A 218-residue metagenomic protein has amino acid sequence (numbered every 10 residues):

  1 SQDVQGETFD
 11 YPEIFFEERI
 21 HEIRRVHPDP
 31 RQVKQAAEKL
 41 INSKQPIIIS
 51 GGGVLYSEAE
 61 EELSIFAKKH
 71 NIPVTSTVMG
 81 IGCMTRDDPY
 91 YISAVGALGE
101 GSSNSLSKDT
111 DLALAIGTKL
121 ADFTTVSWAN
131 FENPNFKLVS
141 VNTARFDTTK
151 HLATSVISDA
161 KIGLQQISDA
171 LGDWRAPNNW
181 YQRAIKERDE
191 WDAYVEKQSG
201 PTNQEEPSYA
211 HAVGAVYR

Functional and structural regions predicted by a protein language model:
S1-K39, V195-E196: Conformationally flexible catalytic loops at phosphate/diphosphate-handling active centers
S1-Q5, G52-V54, R145: Glycine-rich beta-alpha junction loops
D3, A36-P46, F66-P73, T77 (+6 more regions): Change "in soluble alpha/beta enzymes" to "in soluble alpha/beta proteins
F15-F16, P28-D29, A37-A113, A215-R218: Anionic-ligand anchoring segments at beta-strand to alpha-helix junctions in alpha/beta enzyme folds, i.e., glycine
R24, G80-E187: Glycine-rich, acidic loop regions that bind phosphate or pyrophosphate groups
V26-V33, G96, E206-Y209: A conditional alpha-helix N-cap/helix-loop micro-motif detector
R31, S57-E58, F123, K150: Residues that form or flank phosphate/diphosphate-binding pockets in enzymes that use nucleotide phosphates
K186-R218: Active-site diphosphate/adenylate-binding microenvironment
